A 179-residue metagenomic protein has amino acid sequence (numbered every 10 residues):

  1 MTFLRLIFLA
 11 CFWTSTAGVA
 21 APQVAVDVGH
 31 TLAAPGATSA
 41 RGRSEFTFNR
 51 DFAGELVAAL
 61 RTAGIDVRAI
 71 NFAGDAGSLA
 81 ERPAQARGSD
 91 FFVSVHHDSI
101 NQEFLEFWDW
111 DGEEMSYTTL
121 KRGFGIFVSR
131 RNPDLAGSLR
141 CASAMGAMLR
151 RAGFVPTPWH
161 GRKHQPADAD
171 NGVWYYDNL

Functional and structural regions predicted by a protein language model:
M1-L179: Catalytic-site microenvironment of enzymes that process N-acetyl-hexosamine-containing cell-wall polysaccharides
